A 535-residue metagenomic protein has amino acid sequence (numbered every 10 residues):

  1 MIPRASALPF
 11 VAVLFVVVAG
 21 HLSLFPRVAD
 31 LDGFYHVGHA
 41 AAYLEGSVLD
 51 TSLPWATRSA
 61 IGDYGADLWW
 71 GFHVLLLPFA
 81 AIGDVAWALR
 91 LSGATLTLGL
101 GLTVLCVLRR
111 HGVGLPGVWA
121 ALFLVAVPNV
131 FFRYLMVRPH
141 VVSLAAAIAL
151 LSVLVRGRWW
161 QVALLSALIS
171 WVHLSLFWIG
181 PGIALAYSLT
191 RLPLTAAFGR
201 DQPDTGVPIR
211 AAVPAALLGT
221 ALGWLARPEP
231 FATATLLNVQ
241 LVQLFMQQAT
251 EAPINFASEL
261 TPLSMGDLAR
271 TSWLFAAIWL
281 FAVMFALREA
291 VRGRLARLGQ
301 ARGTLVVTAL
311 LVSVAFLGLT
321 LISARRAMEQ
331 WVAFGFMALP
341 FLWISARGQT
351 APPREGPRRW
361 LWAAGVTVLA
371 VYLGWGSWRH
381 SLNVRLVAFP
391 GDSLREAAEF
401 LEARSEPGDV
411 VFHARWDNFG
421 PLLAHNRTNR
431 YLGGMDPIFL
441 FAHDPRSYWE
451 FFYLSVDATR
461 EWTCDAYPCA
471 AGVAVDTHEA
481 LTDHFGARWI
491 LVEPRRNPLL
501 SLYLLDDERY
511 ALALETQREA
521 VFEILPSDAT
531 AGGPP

Functional and structural regions predicted by a protein language model:
M1-G20, L361-G365, P534-P535: Start-transfer (signal-anchor) and selected internal transmembrane alpha helices of multi-pass inner/ER membrane
F25-D32, L44-L49, L174-A301: Transmembrane catalytic cores of multi-pass membrane glycosyltransferases and polysaccharide-assembly enzymes
A60-D84: Short hydrophobic/aromatic helix or loop-helix immediately within or flanking a transmembrane segment in polytopic
L91-G112: Transmembrane-helix motifs of polytopic, lipid-linked glycan transferases
A120, V153-I169, T205-P214, T304-L311: Short hydrophobic alpha-helices at membrane interfaces in multi-pass membrane enzymes
V130, I148-V153, W160-A184, G219-G223 (+1 more regions): Membrane-interface alpha helices of multi-pass inner-membrane proteins
A147-Q161, V283-E289, G299: Membrane-interface transmembrane helices that cradle and orient dolichyl/undecaprenyl
P353-A403, W416-G420, P437-F439, H443-W449 (+2 more regions): Membrane-proximal, lumen/periplasm-facing interface regions of secretory-pathway glyco- and lipid-modifying enzymes
